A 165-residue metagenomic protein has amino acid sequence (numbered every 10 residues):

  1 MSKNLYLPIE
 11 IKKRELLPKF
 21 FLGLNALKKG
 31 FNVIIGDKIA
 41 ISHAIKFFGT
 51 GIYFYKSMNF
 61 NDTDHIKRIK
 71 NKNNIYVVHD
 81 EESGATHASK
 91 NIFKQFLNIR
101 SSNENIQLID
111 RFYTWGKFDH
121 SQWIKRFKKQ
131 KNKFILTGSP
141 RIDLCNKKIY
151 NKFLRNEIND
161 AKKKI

Functional and structural regions predicted by a protein language model:
K3-E157: Active-site and donor-binding regions of nucleotide-sugar-utilizing enzymes
K162-I165: Conserved donor-binding/catalytic core segment of Leloir-type glycosyltransferases
